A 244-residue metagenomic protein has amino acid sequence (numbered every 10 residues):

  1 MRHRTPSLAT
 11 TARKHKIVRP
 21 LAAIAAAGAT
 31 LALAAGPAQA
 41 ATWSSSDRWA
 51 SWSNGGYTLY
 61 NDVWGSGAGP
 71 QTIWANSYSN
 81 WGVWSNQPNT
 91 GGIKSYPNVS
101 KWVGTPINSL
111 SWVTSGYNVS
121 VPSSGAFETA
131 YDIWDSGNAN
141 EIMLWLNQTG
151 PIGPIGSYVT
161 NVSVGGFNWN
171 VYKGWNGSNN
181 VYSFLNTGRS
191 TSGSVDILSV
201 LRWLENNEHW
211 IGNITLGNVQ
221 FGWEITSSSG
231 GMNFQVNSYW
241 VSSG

Functional and structural regions predicted by a protein language model:
R2-A40: Secretory targeting and sorting signals
A41-S85, S243-G244: N-terminal segment immediately downstream of the Sec signal-peptide cleavage site in secreted/extracellular proteins
N80-W84, L110-Y117, Y131, L216-I225: Short, hydrophobic/proline-enriched secondary-structure or compact coil segments at domain edges
N89-N161: Extracellular-facing segments of soluble proteins and assemblies that are Gly/Ser/Thr-biased and enriched in aromatics
G92-P106, N180-G212: Beta-sandwich interaction modules
S136-L198: Short helix-loop boundary/capping segments
T191-G244: Long, compositionally biased interface segments
